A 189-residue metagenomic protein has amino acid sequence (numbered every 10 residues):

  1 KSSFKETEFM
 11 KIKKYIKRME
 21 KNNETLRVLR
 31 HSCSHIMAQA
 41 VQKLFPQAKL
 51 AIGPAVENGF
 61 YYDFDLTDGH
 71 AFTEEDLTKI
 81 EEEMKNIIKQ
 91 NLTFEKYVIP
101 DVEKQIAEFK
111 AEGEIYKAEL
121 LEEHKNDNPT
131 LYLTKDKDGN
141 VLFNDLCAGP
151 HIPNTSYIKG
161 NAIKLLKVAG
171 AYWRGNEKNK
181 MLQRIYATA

Functional and structural regions predicted by a protein language model:
K1-Y15: N-terminal amphipathic/basic-hydrophobic helices that include classical n-h-c signal peptides and signal-anchor
S2-S3, S32-S34, S156: Generic serine detector
K11-V28, K49-I52, Y61-A189: Auxiliary tRNA-acceptor-end handling modules of aminoacyl-tRNA synthetases
R27-F45: Active/ligand-binding-proximal structured segments within catalytic/core domains that scaffold catalytic residues
P54-V56: Structural signature of FAD isoalloxazine-binding scaffolds in flavoprotein oxidoreductases
